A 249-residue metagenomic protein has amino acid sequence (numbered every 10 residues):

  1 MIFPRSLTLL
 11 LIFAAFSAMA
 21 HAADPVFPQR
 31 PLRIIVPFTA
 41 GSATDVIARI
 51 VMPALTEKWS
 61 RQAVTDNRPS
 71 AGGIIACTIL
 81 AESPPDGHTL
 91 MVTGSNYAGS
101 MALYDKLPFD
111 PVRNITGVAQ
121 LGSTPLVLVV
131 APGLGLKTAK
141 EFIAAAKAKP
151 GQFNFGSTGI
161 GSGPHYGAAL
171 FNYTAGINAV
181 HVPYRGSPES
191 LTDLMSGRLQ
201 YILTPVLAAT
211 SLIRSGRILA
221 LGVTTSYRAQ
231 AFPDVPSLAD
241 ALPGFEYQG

Functional and structural regions predicted by a protein language model:
M1-P4: N-terminal secretory signal peptides that target proteins for export/translocation
S6-A18: Bacterial N-terminal signal peptides
A22-R113, Q152, G176-L203, L212: N-terminal (or domain-start) structured segment
V36, V130, S157, T224-T225: Short beta-strand/turn micro-motifs composed of small residues that flank or help shape donor/cofactor-binding pockets
N67, G159, P205, T224: Nucleotide-sugar donor-binding loop of glycosyltransferases
E82-H88, A102-E189, P236-Q248: Hinge/capping helix and adjacent helix->loop/strand transition within the periplasmic-binding protein
G94-S95, P132, V206-L207, T225: Short secondary-structure boundary segments
S123, A209-G249: C-terminal lobe and pocket-closing loops of periplasmic/extracytoplasmic Venus-flytrap solute-binding proteins
